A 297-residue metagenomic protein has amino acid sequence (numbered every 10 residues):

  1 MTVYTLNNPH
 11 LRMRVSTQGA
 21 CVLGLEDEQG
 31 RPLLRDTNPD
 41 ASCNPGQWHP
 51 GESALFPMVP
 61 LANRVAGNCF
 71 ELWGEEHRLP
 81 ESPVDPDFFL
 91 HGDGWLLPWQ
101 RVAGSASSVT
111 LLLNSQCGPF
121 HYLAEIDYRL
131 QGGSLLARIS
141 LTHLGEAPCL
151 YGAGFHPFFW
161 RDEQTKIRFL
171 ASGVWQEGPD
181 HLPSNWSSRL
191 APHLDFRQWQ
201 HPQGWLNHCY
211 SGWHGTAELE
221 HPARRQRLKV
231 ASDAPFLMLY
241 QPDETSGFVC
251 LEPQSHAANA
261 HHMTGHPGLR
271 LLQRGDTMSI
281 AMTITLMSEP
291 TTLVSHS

Functional and structural regions predicted by a protein language model:
M1-P9: Short, Gly/Pro- and small/polar-rich lid/capping loops
L6, L113-Y151, F155-P157: Acidic, contiguous internal or C-terminal segments within carbohydrate-active enzymes that form a structured patch used
R14-E76, S82: Acidic-aromatic substrate-binding/catalytic surfaces of carbohydrate-active enzymes
V15, F70-R78, I139, L271-S288: Short Pro-Gly-centered flexible turn/kink motifs
A20, T142-E146, M287-E289: Short solvent-exposed strand-capping/beta-turn motif centered on an Asx-Ser/Thr pair
E75, P80-G132: Extended, loop-rich substrate-binding clefts of extracytoplasmic carbohydrate-active enzymes
P148-L150, P157-D233: Active-site/ligand-binding surface loops and adjacent short beta/alpha elements that line catalytic pockets across
Q226-S297: Active-site pocket scaffolds in enzymes
